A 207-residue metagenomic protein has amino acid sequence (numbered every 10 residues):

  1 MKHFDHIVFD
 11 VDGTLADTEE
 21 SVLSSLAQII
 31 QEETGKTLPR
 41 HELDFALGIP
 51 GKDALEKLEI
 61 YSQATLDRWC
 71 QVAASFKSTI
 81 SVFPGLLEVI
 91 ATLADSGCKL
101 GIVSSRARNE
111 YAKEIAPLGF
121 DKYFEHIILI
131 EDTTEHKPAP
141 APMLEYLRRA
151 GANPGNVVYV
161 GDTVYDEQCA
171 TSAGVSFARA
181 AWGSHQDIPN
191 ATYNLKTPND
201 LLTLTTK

Functional and structural regions predicted by a protein language model:
M1-D5, A94, R108, A112-K207: Asp-based, Mg2+/Mn2+-dependent phosphohydrolase catalytic module
K2-E88, A94-S96: N-terminal helical cap/lid subdomain that shapes the substrate entry/recognition surface in HAD-like hydrolases
T14, S104, D162: Conserved G/P- and acidic residue-centered "switch" motifs that form tight phosphate/ATP-binding loops in soluble
D17, I102-S104, R179: Hydrophobic residues in well-ordered beta-strands that form the structural core
L26, V89-I115: Substrate-recognition element of Asp-dependent hydrolases with the DxDx(T/V) motif
E42, I80, I102, N156-V158: Residue-level marker of alpha-helix boundaries and capping positions
G85-V89, P142-E145: Well-ordered alpha-helical segments embedded in enzymatic catalytic cores
